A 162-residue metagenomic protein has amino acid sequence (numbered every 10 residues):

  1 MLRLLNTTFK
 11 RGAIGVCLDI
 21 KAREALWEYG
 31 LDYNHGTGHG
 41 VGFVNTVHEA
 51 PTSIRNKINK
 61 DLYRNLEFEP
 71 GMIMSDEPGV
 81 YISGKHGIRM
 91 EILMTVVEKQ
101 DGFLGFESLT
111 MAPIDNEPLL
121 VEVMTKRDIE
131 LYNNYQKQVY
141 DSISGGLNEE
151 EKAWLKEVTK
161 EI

Functional and structural regions predicted by a protein language model:
M1-I162: Active-site neighborhoods and metal-handling regions in enzymes and metal-associated proteins
